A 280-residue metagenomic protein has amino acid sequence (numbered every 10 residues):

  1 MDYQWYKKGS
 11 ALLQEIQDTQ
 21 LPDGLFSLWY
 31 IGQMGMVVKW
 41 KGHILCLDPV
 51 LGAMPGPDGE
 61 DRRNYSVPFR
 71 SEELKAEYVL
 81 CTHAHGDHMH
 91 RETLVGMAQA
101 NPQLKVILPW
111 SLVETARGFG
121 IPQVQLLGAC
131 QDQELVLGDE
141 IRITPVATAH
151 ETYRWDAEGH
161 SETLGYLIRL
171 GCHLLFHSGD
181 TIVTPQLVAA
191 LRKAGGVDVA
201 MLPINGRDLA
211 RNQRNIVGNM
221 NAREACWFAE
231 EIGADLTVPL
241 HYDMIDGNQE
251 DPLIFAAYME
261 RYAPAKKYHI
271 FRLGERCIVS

Functional and structural regions predicted by a protein language model:
D2-D23, L108-H173, Y258-V279: Metallo-beta-lactamase
A11-T19, W40-A84, R91-Q99, Y153-R154 (+1 more regions): Pre-active-site segment of Zn-dependent metallo-hydrolases
S27-Y30, I44-D48, R142-T148, L174-D180 (+1 more regions): Active-site-proximal beta-strand elements of phosphoester/diester hydrolases
V38, D48, H83, H90 (+6 more regions): Divalent metal-coordination and catalytic microenvironments
H43-L45, E77-Y78, K105, I141 (+3 more regions): Structural motif
P49-G52, A84, S111, V146-H150 (+3 more regions): Active-site metal-binding loops of divalent metal-dependent hydrolases
H90-A100, T115-F119, G247-A257: Metal-dependent catalytic neighborhoods of phosphoester/phosphodiester hydrolases
K105-I107, S111, I182-E275: Cap/insert and terminal regions of metallo-dependent hydrolase folds
